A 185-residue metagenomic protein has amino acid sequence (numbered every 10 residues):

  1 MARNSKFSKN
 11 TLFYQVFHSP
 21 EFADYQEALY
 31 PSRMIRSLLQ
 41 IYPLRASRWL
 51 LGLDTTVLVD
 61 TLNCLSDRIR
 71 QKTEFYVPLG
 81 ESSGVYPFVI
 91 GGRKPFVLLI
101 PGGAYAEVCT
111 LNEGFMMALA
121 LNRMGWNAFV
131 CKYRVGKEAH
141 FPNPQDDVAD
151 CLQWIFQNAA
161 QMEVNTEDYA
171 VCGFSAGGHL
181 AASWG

Functional and structural regions predicted by a protein language model:
S32-G92, F141: N-terminal cap/lid segment of alpha/beta-hydrolase-fold proteins
K94-G102: Short beta-strand element of the alpha/beta-hydrolase
G102, W126, Y133-V135: Active-site loop/turn elements of alpha/beta-hydrolase fold enzymes, especially the short glycine-/histidine-rich
A104-E107, A128, W154: Serine-hydrolase catalytic-loop signature spanning alpha/beta hydrolases and amidase-signature enzymes
T110-F129: Short amphipathic alpha-helix adjacent to the substrate-entry channel of hydrolases
H140-Q161, S183: Alpha/beta-hydrolase active-site loop
F156-S175: Gly/Ser-rich "nucleophile elbow"/oxyanion-hole loop immediately N-terminal to the catalytic nucleophile in hydrolases
G173-S183: Glycine-rich nucleophile elbow surrounding the catalytic serine of serine-hydrolase chemistry
